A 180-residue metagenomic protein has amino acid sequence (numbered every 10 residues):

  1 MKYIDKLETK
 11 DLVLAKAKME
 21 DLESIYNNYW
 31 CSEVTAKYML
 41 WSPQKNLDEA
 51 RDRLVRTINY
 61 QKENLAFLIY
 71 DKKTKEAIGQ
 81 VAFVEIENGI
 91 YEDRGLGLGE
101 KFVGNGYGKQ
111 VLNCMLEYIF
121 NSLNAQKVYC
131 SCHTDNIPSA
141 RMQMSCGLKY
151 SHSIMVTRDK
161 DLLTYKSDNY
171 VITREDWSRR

Functional and structural regions predicted by a protein language model:
M1-S24, N28-S32, L68-R180: Acyl-donor (CoA/ACP) binding surface of acyl/acetyltransferases
Y29, M39, I58-Q61: Hydrophobic residues in alpha-helical segments
V34, Q44, E63-A66, V128: Secondary-structure boundary/capping residues
V34-R56: Conserved GNAT-fold acetyl-CoA-binding loop/helix
V55-L68: A short helix-loop-beta-strand connector motif used in the catalytic cores of GNAT acetyltransferases and, in some
